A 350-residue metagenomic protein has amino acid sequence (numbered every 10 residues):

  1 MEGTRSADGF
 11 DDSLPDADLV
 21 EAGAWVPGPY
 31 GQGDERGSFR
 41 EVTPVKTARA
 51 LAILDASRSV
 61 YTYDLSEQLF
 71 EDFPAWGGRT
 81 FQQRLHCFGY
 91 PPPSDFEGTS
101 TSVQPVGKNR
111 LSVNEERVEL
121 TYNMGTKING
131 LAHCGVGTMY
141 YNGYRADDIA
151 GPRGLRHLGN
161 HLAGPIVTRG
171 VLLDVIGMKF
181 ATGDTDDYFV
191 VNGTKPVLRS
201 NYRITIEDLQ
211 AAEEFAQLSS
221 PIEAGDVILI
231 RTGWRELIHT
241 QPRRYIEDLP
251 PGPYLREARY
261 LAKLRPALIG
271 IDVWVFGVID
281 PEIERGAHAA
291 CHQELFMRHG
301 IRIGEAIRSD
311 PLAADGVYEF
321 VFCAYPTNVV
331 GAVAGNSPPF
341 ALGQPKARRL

Functional and structural regions predicted by a protein language model:
E2-L350: Active-/binding-site microenvironments in catalytic and ligand-binding cores
